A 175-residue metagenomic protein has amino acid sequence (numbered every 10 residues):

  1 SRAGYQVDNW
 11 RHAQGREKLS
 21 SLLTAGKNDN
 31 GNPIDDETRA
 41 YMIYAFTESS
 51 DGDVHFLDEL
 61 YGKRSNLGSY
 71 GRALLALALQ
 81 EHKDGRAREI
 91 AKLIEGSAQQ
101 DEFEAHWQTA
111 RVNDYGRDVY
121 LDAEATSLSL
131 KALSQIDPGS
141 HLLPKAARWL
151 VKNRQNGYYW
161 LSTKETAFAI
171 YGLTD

Functional and structural regions predicted by a protein language model:
S1-D175: Large, well-folded core regions of big proteins
